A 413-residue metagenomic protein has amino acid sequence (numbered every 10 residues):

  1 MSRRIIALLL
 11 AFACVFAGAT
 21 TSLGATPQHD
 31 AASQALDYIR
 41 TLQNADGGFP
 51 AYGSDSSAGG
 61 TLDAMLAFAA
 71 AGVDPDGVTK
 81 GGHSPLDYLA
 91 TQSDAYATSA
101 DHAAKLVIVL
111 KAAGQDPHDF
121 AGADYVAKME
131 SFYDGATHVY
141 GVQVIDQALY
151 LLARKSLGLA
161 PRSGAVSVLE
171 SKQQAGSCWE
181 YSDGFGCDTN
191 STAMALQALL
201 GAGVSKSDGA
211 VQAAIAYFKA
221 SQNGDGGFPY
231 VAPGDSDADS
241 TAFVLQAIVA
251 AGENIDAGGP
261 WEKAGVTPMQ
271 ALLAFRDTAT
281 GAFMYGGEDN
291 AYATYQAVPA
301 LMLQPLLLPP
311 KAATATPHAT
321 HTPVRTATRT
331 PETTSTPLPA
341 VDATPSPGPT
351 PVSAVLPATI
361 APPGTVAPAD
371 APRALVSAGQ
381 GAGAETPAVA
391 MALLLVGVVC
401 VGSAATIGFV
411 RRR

Functional and structural regions predicted by a protein language model:
M1-I5, V410-R413: Positively charged n-region of N-terminal signal peptides that target proteins for export
L9-A17: Bacterial N-terminal signal peptides
T20-G24: Sec/Tat signal peptide C-region and signal peptidase I cleavage site
A25-A31, G48-G77, D94-F120, G135-A165 (+3 more regions): An alpha-helical repeat/solenoid feature that recognizes helix-turn-helix modules
T316-A384: C-terminal low-complexity, Ser/Thr- and acidic/Pro-rich disordered "stalk" regions positioned immediately N-terminal
Q380-V396: Juxtamembrane/start-of-transmembrane alpha-helix segments at the extracytoplasmic/lumenal side of membrane anchors
A392-R413: C-terminal membrane-anchoring or membrane-association module
